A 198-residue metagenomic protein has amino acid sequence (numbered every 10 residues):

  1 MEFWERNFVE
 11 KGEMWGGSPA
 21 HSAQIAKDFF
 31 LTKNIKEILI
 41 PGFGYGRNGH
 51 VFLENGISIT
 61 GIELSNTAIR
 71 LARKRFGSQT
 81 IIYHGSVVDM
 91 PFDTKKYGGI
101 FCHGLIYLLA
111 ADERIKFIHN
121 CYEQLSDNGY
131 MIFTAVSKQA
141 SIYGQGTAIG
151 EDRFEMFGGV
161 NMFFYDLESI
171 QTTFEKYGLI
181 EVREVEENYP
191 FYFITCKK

Functional and structural regions predicted by a protein language model:
M1-I35, L39, G44-F92, L109 (+2 more regions): Class I (Rossmann-like) S-adenosyl-L-methionine-dependent methyltransferase catalytic domain, capturing the SAM-binding
F101: A conserved beta-strand element that flanks and buttresses the S-adenosyl-L-methionine
G104-L105: Short catalytic micro-motifs in class I SAM-dependent methyltransferases
I115-D127: A short glycine-rich, Lys/Arg-flanked "PGG" loop and its adjoining helix->strand segment in the class I
